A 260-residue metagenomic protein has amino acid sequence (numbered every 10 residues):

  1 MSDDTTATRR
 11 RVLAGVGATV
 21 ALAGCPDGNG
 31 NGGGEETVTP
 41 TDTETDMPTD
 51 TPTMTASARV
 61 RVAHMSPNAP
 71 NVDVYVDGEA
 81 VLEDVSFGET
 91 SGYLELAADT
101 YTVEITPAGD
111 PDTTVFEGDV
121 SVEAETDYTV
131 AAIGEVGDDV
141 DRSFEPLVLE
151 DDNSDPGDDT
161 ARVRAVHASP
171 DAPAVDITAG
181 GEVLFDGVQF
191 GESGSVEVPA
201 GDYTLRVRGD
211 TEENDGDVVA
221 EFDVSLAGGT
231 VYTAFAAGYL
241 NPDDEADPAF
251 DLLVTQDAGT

Functional and structural regions predicted by a protein language model:
M1-T260: Terminal disorder- and signal-encoded targeting elements
